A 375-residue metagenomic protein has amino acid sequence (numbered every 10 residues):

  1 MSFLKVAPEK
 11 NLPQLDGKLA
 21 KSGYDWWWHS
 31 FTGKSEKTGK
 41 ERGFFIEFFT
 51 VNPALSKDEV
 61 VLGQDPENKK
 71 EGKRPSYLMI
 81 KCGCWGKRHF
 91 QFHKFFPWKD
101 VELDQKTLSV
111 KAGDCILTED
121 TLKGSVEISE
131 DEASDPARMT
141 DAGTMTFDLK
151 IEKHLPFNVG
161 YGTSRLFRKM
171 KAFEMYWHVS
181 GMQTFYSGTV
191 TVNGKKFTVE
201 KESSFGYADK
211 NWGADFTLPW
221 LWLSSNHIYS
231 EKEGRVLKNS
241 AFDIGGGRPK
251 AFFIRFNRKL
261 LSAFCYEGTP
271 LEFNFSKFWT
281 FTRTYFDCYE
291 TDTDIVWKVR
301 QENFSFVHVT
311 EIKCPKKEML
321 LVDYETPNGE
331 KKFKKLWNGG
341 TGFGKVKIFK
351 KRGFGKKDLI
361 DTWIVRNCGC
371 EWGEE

Functional and structural regions predicted by a protein language model:
M1-E375: Structured soluble/peripheral alpha/beta segments that form catalytic or ligand/cofactor-binding pockets
